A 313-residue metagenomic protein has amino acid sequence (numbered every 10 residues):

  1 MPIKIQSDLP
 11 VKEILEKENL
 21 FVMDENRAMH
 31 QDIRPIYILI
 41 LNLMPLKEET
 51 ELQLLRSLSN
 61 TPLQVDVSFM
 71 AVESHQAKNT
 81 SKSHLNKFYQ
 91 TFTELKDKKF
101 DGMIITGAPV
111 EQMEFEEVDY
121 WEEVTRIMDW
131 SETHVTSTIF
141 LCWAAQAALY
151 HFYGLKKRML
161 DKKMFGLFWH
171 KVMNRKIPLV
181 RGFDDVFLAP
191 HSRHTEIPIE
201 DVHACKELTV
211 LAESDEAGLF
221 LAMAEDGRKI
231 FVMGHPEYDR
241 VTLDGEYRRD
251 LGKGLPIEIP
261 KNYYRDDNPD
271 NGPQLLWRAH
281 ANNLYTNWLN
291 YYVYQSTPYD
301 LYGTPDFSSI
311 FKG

Functional and structural regions predicted by a protein language model:
M1-S74, Q90, L95, K99 (+3 more regions): Amide-donor transfer/coupling interface in amidating biosynthetic enzymes
T50-Q53, N79-S81, F115-E116: Short, glycine/acidic-enriched capping/hinge loops at junctions between secondary-structure elements
V72-E73, F100-V110: Short loop/turn segments at strand-loop or loop-helix junctions that form parts of catalytic or ligand-binding pockets
E73-N86: N-terminal beta-loop-helix "entrance" segment that forms/cooperates in small-molecule cofactor or anionic ligand
Y89, E94-K96, D101-M103, W121 (+1 more regions): Long, contiguous secondary-structure blocks with strong helical propensity
I105-N174: Cysteine-nucleophile active-site neighborhood
